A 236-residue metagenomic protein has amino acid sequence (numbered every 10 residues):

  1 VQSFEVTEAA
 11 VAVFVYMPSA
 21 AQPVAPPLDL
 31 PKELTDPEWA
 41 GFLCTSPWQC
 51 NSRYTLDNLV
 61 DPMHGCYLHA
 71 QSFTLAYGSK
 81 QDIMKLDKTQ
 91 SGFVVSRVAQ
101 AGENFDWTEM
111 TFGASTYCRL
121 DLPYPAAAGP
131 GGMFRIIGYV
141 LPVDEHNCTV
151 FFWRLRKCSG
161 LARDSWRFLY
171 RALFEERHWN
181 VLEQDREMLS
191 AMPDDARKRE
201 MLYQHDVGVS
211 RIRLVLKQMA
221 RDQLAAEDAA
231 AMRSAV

Functional and structural regions predicted by a protein language model:
V1-A20: Short Fe-S-cluster ligation motifs
A21-V236: C-terminal catalytic domain of Rieske-type non-heme iron oxygenases
